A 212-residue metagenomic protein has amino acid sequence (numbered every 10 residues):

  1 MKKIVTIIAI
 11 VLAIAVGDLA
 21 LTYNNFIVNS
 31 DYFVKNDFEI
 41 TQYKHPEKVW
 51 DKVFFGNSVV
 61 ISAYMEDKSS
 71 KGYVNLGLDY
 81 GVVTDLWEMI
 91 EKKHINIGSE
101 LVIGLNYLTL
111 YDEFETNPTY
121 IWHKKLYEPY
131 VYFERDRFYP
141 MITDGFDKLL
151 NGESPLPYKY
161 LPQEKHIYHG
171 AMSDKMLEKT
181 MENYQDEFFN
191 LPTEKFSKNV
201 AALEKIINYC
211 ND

Functional and structural regions predicted by a protein language model:
K2-N25: Hydrophobic membrane-insertion alpha-helices, especially the h-region of bacterial N-terminal signal peptides
A13, I207-D212: Extended hydrophobic/aromatic segments used for targeting, binding, or gating
Y23-P46: Alpha-helical transmembrane signal-anchor/signal-peptide segments
V28-K35, L76-G81, T193-F196: Short, flexible loop segments at the rims of nucleotide/cofactor-binding pockets, characterized by
D37-Q42, W87-M89, L203-E204: A generic local structural motif
F54, V59-F138: Membrane-embedded segments
L105, F114-Y209: Secreted/periplasmic serine-hydrolase-like ester/acetyl group-modifying domain
